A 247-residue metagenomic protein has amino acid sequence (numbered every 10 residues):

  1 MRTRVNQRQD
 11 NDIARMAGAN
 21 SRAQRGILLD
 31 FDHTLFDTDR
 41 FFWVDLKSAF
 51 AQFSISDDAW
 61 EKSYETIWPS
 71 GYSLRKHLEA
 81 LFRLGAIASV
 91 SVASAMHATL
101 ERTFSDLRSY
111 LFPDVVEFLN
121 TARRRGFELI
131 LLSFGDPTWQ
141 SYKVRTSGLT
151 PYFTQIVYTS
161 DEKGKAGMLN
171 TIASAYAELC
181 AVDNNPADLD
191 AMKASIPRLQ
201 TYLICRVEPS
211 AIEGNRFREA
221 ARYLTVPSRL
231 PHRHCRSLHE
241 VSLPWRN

Functional and structural regions predicted by a protein language model:
M1-G18, R145-N247: Asp-based, Mg2+/Mn2+-dependent phosphohydrolase catalytic module
R4-S63: Active-site neighborhood of HAD-like aspartate-dependent phosphohydrolases
T34, F41, P137, A187 (+1 more regions): Conserved Rossmann-like nucleotide-cofactor binding loop
L35, L129, A181-V182: Conserved SAM-binding loop
Q52-I55, E65-T103: A metal-dependent, Asp-based hydrolase signature
R102-I130, A166-G167: Short, acidic loop-to-helix structural element flanking the phosphoryl-transfer center in phosphate-processing enzymes
F112, S133-G135, N185: Helix N-cap/beta->alpha junction signal
R123-I130, F134-Y158: Substrate-recognition/cap helix-loop segment adjacent to the acidic, metal-dependent catalytic center of Asp-based
